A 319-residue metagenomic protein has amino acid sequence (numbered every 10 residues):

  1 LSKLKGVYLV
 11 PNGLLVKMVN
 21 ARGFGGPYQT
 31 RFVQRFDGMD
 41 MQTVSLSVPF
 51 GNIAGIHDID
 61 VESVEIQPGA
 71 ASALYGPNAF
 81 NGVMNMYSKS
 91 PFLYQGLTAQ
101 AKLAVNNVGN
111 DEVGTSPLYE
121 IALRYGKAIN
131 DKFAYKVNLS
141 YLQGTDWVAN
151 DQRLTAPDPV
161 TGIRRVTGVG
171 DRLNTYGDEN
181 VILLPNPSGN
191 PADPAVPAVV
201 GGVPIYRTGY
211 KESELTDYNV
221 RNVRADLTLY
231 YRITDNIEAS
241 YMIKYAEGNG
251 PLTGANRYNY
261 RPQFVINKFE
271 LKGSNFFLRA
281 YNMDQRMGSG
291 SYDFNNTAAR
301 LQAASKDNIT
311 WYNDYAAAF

Functional and structural regions predicted by a protein language model:
L1-D40, E62-S63: Extracytoplasmic beta-strand/coil segments of soluble accessory domains associated with Gram-negative outer-membrane
Y8-K17, S45-S47, G76-F80: Short, glycine-/polar-rich solvent-exposed loops and beta-turns at beta-strand/coil boundaries
L9, S72, Y87, G109-V113 (+4 more regions): Outer-membrane beta-barrel proteins
V16, G51, A79-N81, S116-E120 (+2 more regions): Transmembrane beta-barrel architecture of outer-membrane proteins
T30-F32, L93-L97, D131-Y135, D235-I237 (+2 more regions): Outer-envelope beta-barrel architecture signal
V33, Q67, V83-K89, G96-G170 (+3 more regions): Predominantly transmembrane beta-strands of Gram-negative outer membrane beta-barrel pores used for transport
M39-A70, L123: Short acidic/polar hinge/loop motifs at secondary-structure boundaries that mediate gating or recognition
D158-F319: Outer-membrane beta-barrel domain signature, strongest for Gram-negative TonB-dependent receptors and also present
